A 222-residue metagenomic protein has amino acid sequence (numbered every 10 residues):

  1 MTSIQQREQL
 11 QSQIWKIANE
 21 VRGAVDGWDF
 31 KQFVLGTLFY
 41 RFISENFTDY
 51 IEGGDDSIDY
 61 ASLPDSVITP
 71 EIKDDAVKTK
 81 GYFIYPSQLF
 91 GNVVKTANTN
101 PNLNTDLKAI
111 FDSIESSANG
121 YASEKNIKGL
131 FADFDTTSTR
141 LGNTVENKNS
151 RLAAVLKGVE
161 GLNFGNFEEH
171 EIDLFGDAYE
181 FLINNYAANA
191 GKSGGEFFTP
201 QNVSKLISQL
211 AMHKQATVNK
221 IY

Functional and structural regions predicted by a protein language model:
M1-A216: Non-catalytic, mostly N-terminal accessory regions of nucleic-acid modification and defense proteins
A216-Y222: Conserved class I S-adenosyl-L-methionine
